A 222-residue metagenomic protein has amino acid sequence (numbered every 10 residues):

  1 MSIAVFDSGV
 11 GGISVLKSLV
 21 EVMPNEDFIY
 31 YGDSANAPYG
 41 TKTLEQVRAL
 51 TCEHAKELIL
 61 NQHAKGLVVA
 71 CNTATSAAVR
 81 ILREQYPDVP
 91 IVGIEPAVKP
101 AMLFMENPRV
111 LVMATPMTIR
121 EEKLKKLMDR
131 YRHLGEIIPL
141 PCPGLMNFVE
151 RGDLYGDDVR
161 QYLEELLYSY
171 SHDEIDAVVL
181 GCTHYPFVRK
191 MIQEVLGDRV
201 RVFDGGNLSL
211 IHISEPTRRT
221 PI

Functional and structural regions predicted by a protein language model:
M1-S214, R218: Non-catalytic structural scaffold of enzyme domains
